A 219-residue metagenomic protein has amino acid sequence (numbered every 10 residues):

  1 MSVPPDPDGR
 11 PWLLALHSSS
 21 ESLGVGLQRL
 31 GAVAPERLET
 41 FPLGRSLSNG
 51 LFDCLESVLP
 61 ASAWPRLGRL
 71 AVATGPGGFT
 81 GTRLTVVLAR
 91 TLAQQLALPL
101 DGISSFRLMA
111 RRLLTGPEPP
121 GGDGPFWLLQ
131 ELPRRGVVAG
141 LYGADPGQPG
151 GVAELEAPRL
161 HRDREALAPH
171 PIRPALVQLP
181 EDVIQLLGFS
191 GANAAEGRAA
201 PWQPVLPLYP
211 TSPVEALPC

Functional and structural regions predicted by a protein language model:
M1-P35, P42-G50, D101-C219: Oxyanion-binding and handling regions
S18-S22, V58-L59, P76-F79: Short, functional N-terminal and low-complexity linear motifs
L27-R29, A63-L67, L88-A97, A139: A generic structural signal for ordered secondary structure
R45-N49, W64, T82-V86: Generic alpha-helical scaffold signal
N49, D53-E56, V86, R90: N-terminal, well-ordered alpha-helical segments
L55-R69, E118, P146: Phosphate/pyrophosphate-binding loops at sites that engage ATP/ADP/AMP, CoA/4′-phosphopantetheine, polyphosphate
S57, R90, Q94, T115-G116 (+1 more regions): Short, well-ordered alpha-helices that flank and scaffold nucleotide-derived cofactor binding pockets
R69-S105: DPxDG-like acidic metal-binding loop motif
